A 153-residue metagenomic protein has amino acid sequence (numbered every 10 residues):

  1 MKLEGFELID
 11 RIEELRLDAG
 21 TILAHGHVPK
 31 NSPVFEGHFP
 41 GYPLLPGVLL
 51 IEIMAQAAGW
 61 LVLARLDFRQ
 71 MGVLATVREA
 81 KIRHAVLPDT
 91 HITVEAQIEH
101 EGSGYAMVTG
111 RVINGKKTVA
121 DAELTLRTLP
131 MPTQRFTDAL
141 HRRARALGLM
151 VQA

Functional and structural regions predicted by a protein language model:
M1-L3, D67: Short aromatic-glycine motifs in intrinsically disordered, low-complexity regions
E4-L45: Catalytic strand-loop segment that frames the active site of acyl-thioester-processing enzymes
F6-L8, I92, A106: Hydrophobic core residues within well-ordered beta-strands of beta-rich domains
D10-E13, R78, R83, Q97-E99 (+1 more regions): Conserved positions in beta-strands of structured domains
G20-T21, V86-P88, Q97-A153: HotDog/MaoC-like acyl-thioester-processing domains
G26, E95-I98: Short, hydrophobic/aromatic-enriched beta-strand segments in well-ordered soluble domains
E36-P46, L50-W60, L74: Compact, glycine-rich, soluble single-domain proteins
A57-T93, D121, R127-L129: Hydrophobic beta-strand-centered segment that forms part of the acyl-chain substrate-binding groove
